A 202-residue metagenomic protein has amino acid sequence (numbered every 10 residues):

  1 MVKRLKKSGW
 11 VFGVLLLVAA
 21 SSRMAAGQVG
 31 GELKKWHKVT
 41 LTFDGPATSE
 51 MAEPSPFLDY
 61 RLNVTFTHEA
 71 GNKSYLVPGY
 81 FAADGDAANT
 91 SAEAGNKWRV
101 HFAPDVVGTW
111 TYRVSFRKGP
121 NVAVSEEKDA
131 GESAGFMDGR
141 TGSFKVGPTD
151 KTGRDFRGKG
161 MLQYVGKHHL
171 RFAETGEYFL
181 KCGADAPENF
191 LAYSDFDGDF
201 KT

Functional and structural regions predicted by a protein language model:
V2-F12: Bacterial N-terminal signal peptides that target proteins for export
V11-A20: Bacterial N-terminal signal peptides
M24-G27: Boundary at the C-terminal end of the N-terminal hydrophobic targeting segment
L33-V39: Solvent-exposed, conformationally flexible loop/turn segments
L41-E53: Short amphipathic, basic-aromatic surface patches that mediate peripheral association with negatively charged
E53-R61: Short coil-to-beta strand junction motifs in C2/discoidin
G71, Y75, Y80-K167, R171-T175 (+1 more regions): Extended acidic/polar, glycine-enriched regions that form or flank non-catalytic beta-rich accessory modules
T175-T202: Short, surface-exposed, low-complexity cationic segments
